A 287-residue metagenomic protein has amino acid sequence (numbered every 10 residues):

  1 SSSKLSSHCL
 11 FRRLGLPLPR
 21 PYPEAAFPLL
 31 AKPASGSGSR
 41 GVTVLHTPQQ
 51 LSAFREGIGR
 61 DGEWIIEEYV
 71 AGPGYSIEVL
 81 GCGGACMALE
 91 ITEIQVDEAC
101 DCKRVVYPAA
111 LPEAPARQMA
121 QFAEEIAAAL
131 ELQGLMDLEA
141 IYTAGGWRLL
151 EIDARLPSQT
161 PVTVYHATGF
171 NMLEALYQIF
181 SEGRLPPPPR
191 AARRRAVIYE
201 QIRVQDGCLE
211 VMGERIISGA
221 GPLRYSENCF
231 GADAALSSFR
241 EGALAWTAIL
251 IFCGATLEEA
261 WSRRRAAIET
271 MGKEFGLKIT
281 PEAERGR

Functional and structural regions predicted by a protein language model:
S2-G72, C82-A85, V105-E125, A266-I268: Active-site nucleotide/adenylate-binding loops and adjacent lid/helix of ATP-dependent enzymes
L18, V42, G74-S76, D137 (+2 more regions): Short hydrophobic/aromatic beta-strand or adjacent loop that forms the aromatic wall/cage of a ligand/substrate-binding
L29, M87, R148-E151: Protein kinase-like catalytic core scaffold
A31, E67, E78, L138 (+1 more regions): Active-site flanking residues adjacent to catalytic metal/cofactor-binding acidic residues
E63, Q133-L135, R194: PAS/PAS-like sensory domains
E68-E131, Y142, D153-F180, R190-A192 (+1 more regions): ATP-dependent carboxylate/phosphate-activation module, predominantly the ATP-grasp catalytic core and closely related
L132-A144, P188, T280-E284: A short glycine-rich, hydrophobically flanked beta-strand micro-motif that places a catalytic Asp/Glu for divalent metal
Q178-R287: Peripheral (often C-terminal) accessory segments that flank ATP-dependent C-N-forming ligase machineries
